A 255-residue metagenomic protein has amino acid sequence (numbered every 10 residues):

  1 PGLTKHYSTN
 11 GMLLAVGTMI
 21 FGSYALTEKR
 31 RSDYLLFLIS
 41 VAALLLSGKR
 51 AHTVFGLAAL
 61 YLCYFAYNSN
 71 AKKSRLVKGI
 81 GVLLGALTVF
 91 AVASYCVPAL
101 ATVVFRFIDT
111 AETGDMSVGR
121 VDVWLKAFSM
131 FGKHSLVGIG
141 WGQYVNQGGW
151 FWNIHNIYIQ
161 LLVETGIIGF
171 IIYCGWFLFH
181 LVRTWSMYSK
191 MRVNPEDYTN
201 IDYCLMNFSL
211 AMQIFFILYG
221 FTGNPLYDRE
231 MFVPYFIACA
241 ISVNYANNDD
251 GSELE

Functional and structural regions predicted by a protein language model:
P1-L3, R75-G79, F90-D122, N146-G149: Flexible juxtamembrane loops connecting transmembrane helices in multi-pass membrane enzymes that build or modify
L3-N68, R183-S186, Q213-I217, F236: Alpha-helical transmembrane segments of multi-pass inner-membrane proteins
M19, L60, S209-E255: Transmembrane alpha-helices of multi-pass inner-membrane enzymes
L26, N70, L100-V104, T184-P195 (+2 more regions): Membrane-interfacial segments
R30-Y34, N70-L84: Membrane-interfacial entry segments at the cytosolic side of transmembrane helices
R31-D33, Y61-F65, I167-I217, S242: Hydrophobic transmembrane alpha-helices and their immediate junctions
V41-A42, V82-S94, C174: Hydrophobic core of alpha-helical transmembrane segments in multi-pass integral membrane proteins
I108-T165, T184-V193: Long extracytoplasmic/lumenal interhelical loops at the membrane interface of multi-pass membrane proteins
